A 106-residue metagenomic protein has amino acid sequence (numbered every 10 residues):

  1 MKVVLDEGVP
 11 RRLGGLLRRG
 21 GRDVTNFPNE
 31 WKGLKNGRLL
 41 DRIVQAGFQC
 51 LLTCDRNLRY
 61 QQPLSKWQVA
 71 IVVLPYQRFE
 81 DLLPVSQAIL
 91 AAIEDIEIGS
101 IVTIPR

Functional and structural regions predicted by a protein language model:
M1-A46: N-terminal first-folded block
V4, R56, A70: Single, function-defining residue in the core of a domain
G14-G15, Q61-P63, L83: Short glycine-/acidic-enriched loop or helix-start segments at secondary-structure transitions that form or flank
G20-R22, L58-Q61, S65-K66, V72-L74: Solvent-exposed interaction patches of small proteins and small membrane subunits
L40-R42, K66-V69: Short low-complexity, flexible loop/linker segments enriched in glycine and/or proline with clustered acidic
I43-P63: Acidic, metal-binding active-site segment of PIN/NYN-like and related structure-specific nucleases
W67-R106: C-terminal structural segments of small proteins and small subunits
